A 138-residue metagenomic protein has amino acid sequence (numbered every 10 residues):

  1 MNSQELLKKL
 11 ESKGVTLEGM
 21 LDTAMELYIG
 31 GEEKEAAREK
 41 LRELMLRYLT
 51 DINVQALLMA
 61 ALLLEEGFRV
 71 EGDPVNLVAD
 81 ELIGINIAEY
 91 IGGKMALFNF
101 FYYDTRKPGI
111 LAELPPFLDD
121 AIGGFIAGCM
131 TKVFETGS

Functional and structural regions predicted by a protein language model:
S3-A60: N-terminal interaction modules that seed assembly of large macromolecular complexes
S3-Q4, K8-S12, E65-E66, V133 (+1 more regions): C-terminal alpha-helical interaction appendages
L10-K13, K34, R38, N76 (+6 more regions): Intrinsic-disorder-associated interaction segments
L27, G31, L62-V70, P108 (+1 more regions): Short, surface-exposed, charged/polar-biased interaction segments
E39-T105: Long, charge-patterned amphipathic interaction tracts in eukaryotic proteins
I91, M95-S138: Glycine-rich, aromatic-bearing surface loops/beta-hairpins
